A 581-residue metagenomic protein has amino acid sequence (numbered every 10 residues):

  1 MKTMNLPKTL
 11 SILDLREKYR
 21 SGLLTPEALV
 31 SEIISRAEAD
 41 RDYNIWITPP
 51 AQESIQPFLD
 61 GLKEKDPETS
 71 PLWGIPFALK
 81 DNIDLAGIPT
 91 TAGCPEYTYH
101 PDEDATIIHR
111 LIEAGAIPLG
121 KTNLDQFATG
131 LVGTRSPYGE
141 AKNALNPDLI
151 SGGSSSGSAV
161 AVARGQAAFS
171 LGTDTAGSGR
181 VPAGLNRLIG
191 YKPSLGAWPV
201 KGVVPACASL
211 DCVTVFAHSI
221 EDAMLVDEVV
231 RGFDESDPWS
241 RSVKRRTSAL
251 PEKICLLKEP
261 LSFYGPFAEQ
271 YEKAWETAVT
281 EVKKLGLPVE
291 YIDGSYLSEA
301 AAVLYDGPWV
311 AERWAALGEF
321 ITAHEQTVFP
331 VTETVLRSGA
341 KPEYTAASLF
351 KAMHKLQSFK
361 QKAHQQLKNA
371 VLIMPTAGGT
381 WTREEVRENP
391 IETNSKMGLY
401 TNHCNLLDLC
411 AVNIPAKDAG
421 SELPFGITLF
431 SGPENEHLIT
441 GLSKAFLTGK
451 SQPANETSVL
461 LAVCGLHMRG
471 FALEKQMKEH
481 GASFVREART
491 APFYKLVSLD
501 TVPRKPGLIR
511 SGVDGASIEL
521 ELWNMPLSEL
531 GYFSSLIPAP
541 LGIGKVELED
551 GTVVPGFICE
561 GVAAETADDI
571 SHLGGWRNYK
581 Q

Functional and structural regions predicted by a protein language model:
M1-P57, K284-L285: An N-terminal boundary/leader segment
G22, G74, E113, A168 (+10 more regions): Glycine-rich, small-residue loops and helix-cap segments that act as flexible hinges at active-site edges
L23-S31, D60, E64, E269-D293 (+2 more regions): Acyltransferase
T48, A92, L473-T490: Short Gly/aromatic-enriched secondary-structure transition segments
E53-P57, K65-S136: Acidic/His- and Gly-rich active-site-bordering loop/insert found across diverse amide/peptide-bond hydrolases
E68-C94, P251-K253, L257, P308-Q361 (+1 more regions): Short helix-loop capping/hinge segments that flank enzyme active sites or metal/cofactor-binding pockets
D104-D227, N405-D418, L423-G426: Short glycine/serine-rich loop segments
K192-K273, G441, T448-A454: A short helix-breaking turn/cap at a secondary-structure junction
